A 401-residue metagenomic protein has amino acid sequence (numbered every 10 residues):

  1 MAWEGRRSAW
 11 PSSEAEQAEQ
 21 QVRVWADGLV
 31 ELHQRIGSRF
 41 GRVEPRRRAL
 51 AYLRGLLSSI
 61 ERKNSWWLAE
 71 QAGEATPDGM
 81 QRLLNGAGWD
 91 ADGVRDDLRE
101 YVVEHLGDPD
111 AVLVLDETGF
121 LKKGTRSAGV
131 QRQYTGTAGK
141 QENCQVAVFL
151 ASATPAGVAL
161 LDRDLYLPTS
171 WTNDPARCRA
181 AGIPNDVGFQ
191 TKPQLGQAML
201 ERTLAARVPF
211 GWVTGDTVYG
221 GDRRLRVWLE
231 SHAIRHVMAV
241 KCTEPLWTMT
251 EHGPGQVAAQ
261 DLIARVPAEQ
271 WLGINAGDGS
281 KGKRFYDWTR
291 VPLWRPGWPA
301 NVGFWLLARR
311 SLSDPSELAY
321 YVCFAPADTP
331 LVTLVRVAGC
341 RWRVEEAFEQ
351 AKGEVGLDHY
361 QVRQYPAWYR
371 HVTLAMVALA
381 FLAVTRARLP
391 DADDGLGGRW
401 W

Functional and structural regions predicted by a protein language model:
M1-A9: Intrinsically disordered, low-structural-confidence terminal and linker regions
P11-T214, V218-R235, P245: Conserved, well-structured functional cores that handle cations and Mg-NTP chemistry
E14, V30, G139, P155-R177 (+3 more regions): An anionic, glycine-rich sequence signature occurring as long contiguous blocks
R35, Q71, W228, V337 (+5 more regions): Generic, well-ordered alpha-helical scaffold segments in large soluble proteins
R42-P45, R62, P209, R343-F348 (+2 more regions): Intrinsically disordered or highly flexible coil/loop and linker segments, enriched in small and charged/polar residues
G119, Y219, Q270, D328-V362: Short amphipathic alpha-helical "interface-anchor" segments enriched in bulky aromatics
V146, E317, R343, A347 (+1 more regions): Catalytic-loop motifs flanking and including active-site residues across diverse enzymes
Q350, V355-W401: Basic, amphipathic alpha-helical segments enriched in Lys/Arg and hydrophobic/aromatic residues
